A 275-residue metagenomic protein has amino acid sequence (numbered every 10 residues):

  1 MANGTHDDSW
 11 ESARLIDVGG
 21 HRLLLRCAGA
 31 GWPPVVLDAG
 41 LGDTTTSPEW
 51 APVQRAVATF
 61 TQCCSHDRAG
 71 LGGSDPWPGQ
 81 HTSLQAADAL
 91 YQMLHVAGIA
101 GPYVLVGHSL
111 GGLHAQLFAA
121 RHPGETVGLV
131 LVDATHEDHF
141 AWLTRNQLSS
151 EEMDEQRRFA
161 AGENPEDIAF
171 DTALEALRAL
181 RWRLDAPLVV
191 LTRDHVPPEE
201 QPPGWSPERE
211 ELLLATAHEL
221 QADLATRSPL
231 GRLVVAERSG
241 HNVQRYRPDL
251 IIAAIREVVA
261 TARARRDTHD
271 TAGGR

Functional and structural regions predicted by a protein language model:
A2-R22: N-terminal cap/lid segment of alpha/beta-hydrolase-fold proteins
V18-G73: Conserved HGGG/HGGXW glycine-rich cap/lid loop of the alpha/beta-hydrolase fold
L37-A39, H66-R68, V132, T192 (+1 more regions): Alpha/beta-hydrolase
S65-V104, H139: Active-site loop/oxyanion-hole signature of alpha/beta-hydrolase fold enzymes
A100-D138: Conserved hydrolase catalytic core segment
V130-F170, G204: Flexible "cap/lid" loop of the alpha/beta hydrolase fold
Q201-S239: Conserved loop-alpha-helix segment in the C-terminal half of the alpha/beta-hydrolase fold that carries the catalytic
P229-R275: Catalytic active-site module of serine/aspartate enzymes centered on a nucleophile-bearing elbow/loop
